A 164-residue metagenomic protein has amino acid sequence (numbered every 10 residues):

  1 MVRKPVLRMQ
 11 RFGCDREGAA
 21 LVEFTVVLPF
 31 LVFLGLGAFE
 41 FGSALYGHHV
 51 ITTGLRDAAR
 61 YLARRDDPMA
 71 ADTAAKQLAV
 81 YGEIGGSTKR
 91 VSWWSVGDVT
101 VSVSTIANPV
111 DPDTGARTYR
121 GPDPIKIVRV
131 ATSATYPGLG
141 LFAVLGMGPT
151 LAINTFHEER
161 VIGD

Functional and structural regions predicted by a protein language model:
V2-R3, H48, R56-D164: Short, conserved structural patches
V2-Y81: Alpha-helical assembly-interface signal, strongest on the long, hydrophobic N-terminal helix that forms
